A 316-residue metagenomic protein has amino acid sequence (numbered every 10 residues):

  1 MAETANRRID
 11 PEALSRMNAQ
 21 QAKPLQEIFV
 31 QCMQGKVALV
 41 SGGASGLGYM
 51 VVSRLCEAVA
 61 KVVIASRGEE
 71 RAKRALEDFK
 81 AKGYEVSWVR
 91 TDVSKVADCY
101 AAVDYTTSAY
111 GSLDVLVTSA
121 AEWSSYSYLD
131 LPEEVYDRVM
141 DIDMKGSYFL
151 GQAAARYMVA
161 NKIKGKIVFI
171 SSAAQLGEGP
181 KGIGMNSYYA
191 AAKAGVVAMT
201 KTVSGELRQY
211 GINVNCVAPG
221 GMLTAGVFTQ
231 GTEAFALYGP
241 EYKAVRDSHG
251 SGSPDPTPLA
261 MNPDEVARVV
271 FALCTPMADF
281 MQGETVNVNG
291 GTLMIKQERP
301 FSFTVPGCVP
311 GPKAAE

Functional and structural regions predicted by a protein language model:
T4-I28, F271, Q282-E316: Short C-terminal tail/terminal secondary-structure segment of NAD(P)H-dependent dehydrogenase/reductase domains
V37, A44-S45: Conserved glycine-rich cofactor-binding loop
V117, R208, N213, M281-G283: Short, small/polar-rich loop/turn modules that mediate ligand/substrate recognition or access, typified
S127-Y128, P132-M140: Substrate-binding pocket helix/loop in short-chain dehydrogenase/reductase
G151-Q152, K201: A short, exposed helix-loop element centered on a Lys and neighboring polar residues
V159, V168-G195, T200-Q209, G221-L223: Catalytic loop of short-chain dehydrogenase/reductase
G182-I183, G221-P254, E265, I295-E316: A glycine/serine/threonine-rich, flexible loop-to-helix segment that serves as the NAD(P) cofactor-binding "lid"
